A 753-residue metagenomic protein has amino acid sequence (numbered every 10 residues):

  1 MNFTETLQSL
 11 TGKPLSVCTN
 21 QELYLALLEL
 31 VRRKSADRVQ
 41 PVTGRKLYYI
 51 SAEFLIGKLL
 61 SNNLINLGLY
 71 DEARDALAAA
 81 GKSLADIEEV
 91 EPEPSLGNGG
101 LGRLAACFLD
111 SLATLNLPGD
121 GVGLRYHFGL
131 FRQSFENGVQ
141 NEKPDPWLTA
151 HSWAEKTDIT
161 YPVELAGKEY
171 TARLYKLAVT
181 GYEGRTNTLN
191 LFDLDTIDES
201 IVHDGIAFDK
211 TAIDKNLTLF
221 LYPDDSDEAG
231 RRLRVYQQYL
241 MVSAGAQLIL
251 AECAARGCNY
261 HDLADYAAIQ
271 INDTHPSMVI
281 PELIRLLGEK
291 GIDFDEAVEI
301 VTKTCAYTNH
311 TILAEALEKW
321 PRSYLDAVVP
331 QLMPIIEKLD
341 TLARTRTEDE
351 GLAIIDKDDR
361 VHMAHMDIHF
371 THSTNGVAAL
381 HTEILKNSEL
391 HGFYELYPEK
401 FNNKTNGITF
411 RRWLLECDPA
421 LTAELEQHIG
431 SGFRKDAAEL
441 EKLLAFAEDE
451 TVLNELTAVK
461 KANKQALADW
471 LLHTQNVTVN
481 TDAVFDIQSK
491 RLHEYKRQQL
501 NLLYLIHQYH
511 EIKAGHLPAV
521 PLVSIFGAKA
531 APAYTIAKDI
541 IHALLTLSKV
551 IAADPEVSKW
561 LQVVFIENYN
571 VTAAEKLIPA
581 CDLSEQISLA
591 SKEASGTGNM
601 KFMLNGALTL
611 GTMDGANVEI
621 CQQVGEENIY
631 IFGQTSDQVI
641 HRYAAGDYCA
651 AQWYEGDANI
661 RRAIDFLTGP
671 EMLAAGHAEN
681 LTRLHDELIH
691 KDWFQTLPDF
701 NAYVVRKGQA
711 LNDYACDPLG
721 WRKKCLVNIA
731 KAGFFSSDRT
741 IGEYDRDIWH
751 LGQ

Functional and structural regions predicted by a protein language model:
M1-Q753: A conserved ligand/cofactor-binding region detector
